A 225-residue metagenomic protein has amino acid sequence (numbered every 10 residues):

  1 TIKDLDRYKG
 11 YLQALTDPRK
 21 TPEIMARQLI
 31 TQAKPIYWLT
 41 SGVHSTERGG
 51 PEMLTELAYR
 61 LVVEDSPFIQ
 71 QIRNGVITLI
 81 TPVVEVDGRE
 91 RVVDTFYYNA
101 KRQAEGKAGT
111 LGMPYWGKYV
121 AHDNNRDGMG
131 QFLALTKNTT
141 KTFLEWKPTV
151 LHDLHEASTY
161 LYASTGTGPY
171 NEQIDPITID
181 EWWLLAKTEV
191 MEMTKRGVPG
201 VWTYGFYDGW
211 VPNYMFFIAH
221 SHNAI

Functional and structural regions predicted by a protein language model:
T1-K3: A non-catalytic alpha/beta surface segment that caps or lines the substrate-entry region of metallo-dependent hydrolase
L5-V43, R48-L184: Active-site/substrate-binding loop(s) of hydrolase catalytic cores
W146, E192, R196, I218-H222: A structural motif corresponding to the C-terminal end of an alpha-helix and its immediate exit/capping segment
L151-D153, A186-G205: Acidic/polar loop patches that form or flank catalytic/metal-binding clefts of enzymes that bind anionic ligands
P199-I225: Hard-cation-handling environments
